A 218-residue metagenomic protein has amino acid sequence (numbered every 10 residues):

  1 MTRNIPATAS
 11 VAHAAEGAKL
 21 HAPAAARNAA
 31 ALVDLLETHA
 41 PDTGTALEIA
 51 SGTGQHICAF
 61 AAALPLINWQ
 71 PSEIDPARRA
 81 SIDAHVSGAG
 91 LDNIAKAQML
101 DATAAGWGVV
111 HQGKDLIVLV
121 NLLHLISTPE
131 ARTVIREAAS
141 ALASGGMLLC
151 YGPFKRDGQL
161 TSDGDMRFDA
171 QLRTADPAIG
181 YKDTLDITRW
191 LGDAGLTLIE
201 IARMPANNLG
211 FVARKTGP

Functional and structural regions predicted by a protein language model:
T2-D42: Class I SAM-dependent methyltransferase Rossmann-like catalytic core, especially the SAM/SAH-binding loop
T43-G52: Conserved class I S-adenosyl-L-methionine
L47, A59-A105: Class I SAM-dependent methyltransferase SAM/SAH-binding core
G108-I117: A short acidic, Gly/Pro-enriched loop at the edge of an enzyme's catalytic core that lines a small-molecule cofactor
I126-A138: A short, conserved alpha-helix within the catalytic core of class I
G145-F154: Conserved beta-strand signature within the Rossmann-like core of class I S-adenosyl-L-methionine
A178-A194: Short alpha-helix
